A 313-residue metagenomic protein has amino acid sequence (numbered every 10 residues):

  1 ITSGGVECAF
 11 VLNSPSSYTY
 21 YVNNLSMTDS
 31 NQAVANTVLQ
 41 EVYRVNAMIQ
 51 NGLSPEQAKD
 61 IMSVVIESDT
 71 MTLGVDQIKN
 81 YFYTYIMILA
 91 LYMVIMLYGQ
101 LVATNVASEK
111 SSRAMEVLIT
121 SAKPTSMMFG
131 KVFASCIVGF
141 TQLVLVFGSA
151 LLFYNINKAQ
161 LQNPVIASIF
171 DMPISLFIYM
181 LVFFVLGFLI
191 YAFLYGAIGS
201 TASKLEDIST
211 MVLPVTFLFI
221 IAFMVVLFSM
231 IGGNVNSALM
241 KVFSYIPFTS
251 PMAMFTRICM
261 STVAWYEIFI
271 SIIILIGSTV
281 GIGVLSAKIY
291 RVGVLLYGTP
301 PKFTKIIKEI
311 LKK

Functional and structural regions predicted by a protein language model:
S3-L97: Transport-system extracytoplasmic interface segments
V75, L151-Y179, C259-S261: Membrane-interfacial helix-loop-helix connectors in multipass membrane proteins
F82-I86, F177-V182, V242, I268-I273: Hydrophobic alpha-helical transmembrane segments
G99-T120: Transmembrane helix boundary and interhelical loop/hinge segments in multi-pass membrane proteins
T125-V146, A150, S175, Y179 (+2 more regions): Alpha-helical transmembrane segments of multi-pass membrane proteins
L181-F217, I231-G232: A structural motif at transmembrane helix-loop-helix junctions in multipass membrane proteins
A197-S203, I276-K313: Junction motif at the cytosolic side of a transmembrane helix
I231-Y245, T249-I276: Membrane-interfacial helix-loop-helix junctions in multi-pass membrane proteins
